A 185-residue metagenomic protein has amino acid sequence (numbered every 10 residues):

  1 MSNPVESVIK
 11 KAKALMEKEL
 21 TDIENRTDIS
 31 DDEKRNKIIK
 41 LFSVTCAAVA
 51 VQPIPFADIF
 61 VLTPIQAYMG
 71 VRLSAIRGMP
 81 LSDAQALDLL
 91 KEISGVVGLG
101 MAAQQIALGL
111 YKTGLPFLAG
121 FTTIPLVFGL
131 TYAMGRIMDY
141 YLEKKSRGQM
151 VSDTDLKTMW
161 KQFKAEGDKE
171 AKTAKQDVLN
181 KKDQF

Functional and structural regions predicted by a protein language model:
M1-V49, A67-L89, V97, I124-F185: Terminal, membrane-proximal amphipathic helices and intrinsically disordered targeting/regulatory segments
A47-V61, A103-V127: Short hydrophobic membrane-inserting alpha-helices and related fusion/pore-forming segments
I59-M69: Generic alpha-helical transmembrane segments
Q85-G109: A structural-propensity feature for long, helix-poor, extended segments
